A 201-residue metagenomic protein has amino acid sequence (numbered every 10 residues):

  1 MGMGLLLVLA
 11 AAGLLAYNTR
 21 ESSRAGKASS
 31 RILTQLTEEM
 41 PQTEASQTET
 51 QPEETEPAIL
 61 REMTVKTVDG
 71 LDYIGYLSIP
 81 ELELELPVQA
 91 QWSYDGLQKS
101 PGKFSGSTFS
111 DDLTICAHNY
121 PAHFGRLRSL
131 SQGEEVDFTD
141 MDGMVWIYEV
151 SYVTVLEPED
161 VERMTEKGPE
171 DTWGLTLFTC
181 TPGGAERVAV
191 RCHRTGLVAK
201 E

Functional and structural regions predicted by a protein language model:
G2-E201: Solvent-exposed, non-transmembrane regions of membrane-associated and secreted proteins
